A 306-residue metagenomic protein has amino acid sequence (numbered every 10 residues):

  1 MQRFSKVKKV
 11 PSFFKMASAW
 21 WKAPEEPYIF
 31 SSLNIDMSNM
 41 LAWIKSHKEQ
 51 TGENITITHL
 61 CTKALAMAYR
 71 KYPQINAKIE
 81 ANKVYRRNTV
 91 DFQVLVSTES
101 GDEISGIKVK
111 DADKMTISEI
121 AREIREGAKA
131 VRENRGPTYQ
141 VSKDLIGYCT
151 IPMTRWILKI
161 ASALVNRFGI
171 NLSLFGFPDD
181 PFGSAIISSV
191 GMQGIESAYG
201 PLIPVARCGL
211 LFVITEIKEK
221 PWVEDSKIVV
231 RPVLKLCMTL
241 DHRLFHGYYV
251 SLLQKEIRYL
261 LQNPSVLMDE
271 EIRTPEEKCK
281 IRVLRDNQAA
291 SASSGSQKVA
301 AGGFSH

Functional and structural regions predicted by a protein language model:
M1-H306: C-terminal catalytic/motor cores of large multi-domain enzyme assemblies
